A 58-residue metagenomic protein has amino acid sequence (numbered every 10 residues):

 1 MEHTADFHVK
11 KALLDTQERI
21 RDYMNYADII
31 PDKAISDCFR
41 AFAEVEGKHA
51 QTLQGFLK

Functional and structural regions predicted by a protein language model:
M1-K58: Iron-associated oxidoreductase/ferritin-like identity signal
